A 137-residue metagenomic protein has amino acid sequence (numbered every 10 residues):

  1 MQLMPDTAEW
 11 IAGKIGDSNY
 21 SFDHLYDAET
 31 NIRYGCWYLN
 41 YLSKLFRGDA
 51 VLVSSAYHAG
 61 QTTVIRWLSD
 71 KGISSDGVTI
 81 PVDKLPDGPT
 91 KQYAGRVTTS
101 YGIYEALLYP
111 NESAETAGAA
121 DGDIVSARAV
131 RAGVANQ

Functional and structural regions predicted by a protein language model:
M1-S18, T30-N40, T62, I73-D76: Substrate-binding/active-site groove segments that recognize and process beta-1,4-linked N-acetyl-hexosamine
L3-P5, D27, R66, D87: Generic structural "secondary-structure junction" signal
S18-A28, L42-S43, R47, I80-D87: Second-shell loop/turn segments in exported
N19-Y20, L45-A56, Y109-E115: Surface-exposed patches in mature extracellular/periplasmic domains of secreted proteins
L25, E29-R33, V51, K91: Non-membrane alpha-helical structural segments and their capping/turn regions in soluble enzymes
E29, L39-S43, S54, T98: Generic hydrophobic alpha-helical scaffold/packing signal
V51-P110: Catalytic and substrate-binding regions of cell-wall glycan-acting enzymes that process beta-1,4-linked
A106-Q137: Low-complexity, Gly/Ser/Thr/Pro-rich intrinsically disordered linker/tail segments
